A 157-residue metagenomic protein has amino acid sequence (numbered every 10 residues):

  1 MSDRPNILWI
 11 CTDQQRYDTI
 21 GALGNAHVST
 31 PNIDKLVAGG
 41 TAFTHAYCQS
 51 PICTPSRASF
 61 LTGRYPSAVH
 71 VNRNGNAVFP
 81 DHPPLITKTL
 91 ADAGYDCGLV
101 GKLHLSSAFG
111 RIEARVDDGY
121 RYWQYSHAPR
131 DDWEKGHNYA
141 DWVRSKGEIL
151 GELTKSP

Functional and structural regions predicted by a protein language model:
M1-P157: Formylglycine-dependent sulfatase
